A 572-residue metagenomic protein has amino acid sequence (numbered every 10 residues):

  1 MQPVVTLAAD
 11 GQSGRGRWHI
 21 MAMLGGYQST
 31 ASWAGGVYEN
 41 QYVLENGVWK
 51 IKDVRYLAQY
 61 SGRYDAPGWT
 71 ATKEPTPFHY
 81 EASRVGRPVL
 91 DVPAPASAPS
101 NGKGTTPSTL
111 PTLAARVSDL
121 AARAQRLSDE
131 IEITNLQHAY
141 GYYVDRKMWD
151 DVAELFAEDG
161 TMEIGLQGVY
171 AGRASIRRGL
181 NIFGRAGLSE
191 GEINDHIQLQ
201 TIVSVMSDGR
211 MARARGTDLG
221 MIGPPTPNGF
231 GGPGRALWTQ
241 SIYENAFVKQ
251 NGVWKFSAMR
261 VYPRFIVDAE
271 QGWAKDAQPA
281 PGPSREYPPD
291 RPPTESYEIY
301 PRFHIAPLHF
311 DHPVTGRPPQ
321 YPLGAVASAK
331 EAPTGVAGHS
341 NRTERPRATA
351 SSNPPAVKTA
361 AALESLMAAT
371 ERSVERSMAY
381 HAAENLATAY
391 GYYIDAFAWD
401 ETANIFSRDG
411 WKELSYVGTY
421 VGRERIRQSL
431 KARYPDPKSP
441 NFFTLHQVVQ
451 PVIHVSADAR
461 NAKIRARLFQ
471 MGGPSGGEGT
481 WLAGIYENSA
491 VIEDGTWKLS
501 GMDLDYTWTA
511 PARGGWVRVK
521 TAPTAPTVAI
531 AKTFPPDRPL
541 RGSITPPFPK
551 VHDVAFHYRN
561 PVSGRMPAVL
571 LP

Functional and structural regions predicted by a protein language model:
M1, A34-Y38, E45, L136 (+10 more regions): Residues that flank catalytic or metal-binding motifs in active/ligand-binding sites
M1-I20, W149-P224, W399-G472: A solvent-exposed, acidic/Ser-Thr-rich amphipathic alpha-helical stretch
R15, G35-A71, M211-R213, Q240-A277 (+3 more regions): Short beta-strand edge/turn micro-motifs at domain boundaries
A22-S32, S61, M221-L237, I266 (+2 more regions): Short, cysteine-centered beta-strand-loop-beta hairpins and adjacent loop/turn segments enriched in charged/polar
Y38, W49-I51, I133-L136, W149 (+7 more regions): Fold-core signature of tandem repeat domains
Q59-S61, G68-A114, R264-I266, W273-V357 (+2 more regions): A hydrophobic membrane-anchoring alpha-helix module
D91-Y142, E154, K330-Y392, N404: Short, low-complexity N-terminal intrinsically disordered segments enriched in polar/charged residues
D145-R146, D395-A396: Alpha-helix C-terminal capping/termination sites
